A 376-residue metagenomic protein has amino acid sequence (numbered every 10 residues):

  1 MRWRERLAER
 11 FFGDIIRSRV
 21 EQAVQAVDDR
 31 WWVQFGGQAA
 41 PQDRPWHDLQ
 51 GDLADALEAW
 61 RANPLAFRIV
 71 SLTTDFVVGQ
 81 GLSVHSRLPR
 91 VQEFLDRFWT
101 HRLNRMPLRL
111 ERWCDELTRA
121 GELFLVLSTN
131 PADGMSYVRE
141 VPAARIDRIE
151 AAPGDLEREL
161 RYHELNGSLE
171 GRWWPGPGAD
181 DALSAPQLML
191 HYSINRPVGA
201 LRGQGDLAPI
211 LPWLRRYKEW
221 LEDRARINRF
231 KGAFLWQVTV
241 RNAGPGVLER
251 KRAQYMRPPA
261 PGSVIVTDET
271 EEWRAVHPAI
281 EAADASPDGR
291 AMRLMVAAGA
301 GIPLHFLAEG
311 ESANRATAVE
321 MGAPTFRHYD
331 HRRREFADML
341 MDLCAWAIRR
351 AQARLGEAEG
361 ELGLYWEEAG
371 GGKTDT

Functional and structural regions predicted by a protein language model:
M1-S71, V78-G81, E93-A279, M295: Structured, contiguous alpha/beta core segments that scaffold functional sites
V84: Conserved single-residue anchors adjacent to enzymatic active/cofactor-binding motifs
L125, D155-A185, L190, V247-D330 (+1 more regions): Long amphipathic alpha-helical segments
